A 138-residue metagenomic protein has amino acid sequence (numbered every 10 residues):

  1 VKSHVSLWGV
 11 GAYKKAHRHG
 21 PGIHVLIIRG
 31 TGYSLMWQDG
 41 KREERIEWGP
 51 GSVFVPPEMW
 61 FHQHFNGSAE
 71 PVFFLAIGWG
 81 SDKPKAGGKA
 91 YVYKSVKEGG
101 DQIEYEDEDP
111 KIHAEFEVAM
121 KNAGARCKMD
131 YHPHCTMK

Functional and structural regions predicted by a protein language model:
V1-A16, P21-G22: A short glycine-rich, His/Asp/Glu-containing loop-to-beta-strand
S3-L7, H24, R45, V53-V55: Conserved hydrophobic/aromatic beta-strand scaffold that supports enzyme active sites
V10, G20-D39: Glycine- and acidic-residue-biased ligand/ion/polar-headgroup-sensing regions
Y13-H19, R45-E47, F65-N66: Short histidine-centered beta-strand/loop micro-motifs that create catalytic or ligand/metal-coordination sites
Y13-K15, Y33, V53-F54, E58-H64: Histidine-centered metal-chelating micro-motifs
G20, W60-F61, E70: A generic "binding-loop/recognition-motif" signal
Q38-E58: Short acidic-glycine-tyrosine-enriched beta hairpin
F65-K138: Double-stranded beta-helix
